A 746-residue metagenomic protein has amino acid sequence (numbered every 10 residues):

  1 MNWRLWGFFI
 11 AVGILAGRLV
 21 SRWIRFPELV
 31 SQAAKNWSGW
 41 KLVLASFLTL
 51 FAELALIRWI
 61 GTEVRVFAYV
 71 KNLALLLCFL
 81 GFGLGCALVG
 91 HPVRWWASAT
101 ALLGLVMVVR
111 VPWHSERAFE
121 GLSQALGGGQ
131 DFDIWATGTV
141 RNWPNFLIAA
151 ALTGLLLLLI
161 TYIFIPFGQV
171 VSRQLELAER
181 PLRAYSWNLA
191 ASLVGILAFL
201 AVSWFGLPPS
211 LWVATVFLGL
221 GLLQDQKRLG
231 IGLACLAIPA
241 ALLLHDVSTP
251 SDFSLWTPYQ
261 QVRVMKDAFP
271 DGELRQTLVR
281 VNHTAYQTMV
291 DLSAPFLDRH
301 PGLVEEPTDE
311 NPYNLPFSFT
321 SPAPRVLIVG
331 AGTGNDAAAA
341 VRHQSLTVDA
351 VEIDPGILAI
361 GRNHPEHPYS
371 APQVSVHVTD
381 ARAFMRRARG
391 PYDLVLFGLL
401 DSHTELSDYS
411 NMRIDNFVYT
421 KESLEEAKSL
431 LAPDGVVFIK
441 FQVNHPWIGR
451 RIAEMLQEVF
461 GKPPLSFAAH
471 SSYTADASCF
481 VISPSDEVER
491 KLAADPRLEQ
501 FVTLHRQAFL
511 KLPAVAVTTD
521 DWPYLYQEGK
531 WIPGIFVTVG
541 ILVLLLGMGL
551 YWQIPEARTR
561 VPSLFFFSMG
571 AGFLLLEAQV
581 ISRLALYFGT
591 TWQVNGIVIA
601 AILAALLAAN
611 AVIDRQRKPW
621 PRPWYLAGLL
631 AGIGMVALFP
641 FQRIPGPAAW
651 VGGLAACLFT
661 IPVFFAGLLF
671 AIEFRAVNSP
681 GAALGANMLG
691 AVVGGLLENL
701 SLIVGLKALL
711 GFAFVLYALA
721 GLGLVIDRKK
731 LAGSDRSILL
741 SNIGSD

Functional and structural regions predicted by a protein language model:
M1-D746: Alpha-helical transmembrane segments of multi-pass membrane proteins
